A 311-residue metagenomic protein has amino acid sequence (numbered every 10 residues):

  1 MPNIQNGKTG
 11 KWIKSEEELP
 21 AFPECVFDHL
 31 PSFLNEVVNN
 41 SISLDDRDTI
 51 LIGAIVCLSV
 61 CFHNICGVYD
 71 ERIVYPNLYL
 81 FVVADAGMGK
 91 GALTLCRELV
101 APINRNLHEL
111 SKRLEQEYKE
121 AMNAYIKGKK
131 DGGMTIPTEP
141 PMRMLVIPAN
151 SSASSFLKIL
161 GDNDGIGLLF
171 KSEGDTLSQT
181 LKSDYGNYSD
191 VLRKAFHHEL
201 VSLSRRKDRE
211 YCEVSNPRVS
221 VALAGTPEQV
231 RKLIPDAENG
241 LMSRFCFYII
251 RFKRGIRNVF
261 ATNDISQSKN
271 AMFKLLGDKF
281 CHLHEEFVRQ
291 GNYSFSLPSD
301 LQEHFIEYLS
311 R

Functional and structural regions predicted by a protein language model:
M1-R311: Phosphate-handling catalytic cores of nucleic-acid transaction enzymes
